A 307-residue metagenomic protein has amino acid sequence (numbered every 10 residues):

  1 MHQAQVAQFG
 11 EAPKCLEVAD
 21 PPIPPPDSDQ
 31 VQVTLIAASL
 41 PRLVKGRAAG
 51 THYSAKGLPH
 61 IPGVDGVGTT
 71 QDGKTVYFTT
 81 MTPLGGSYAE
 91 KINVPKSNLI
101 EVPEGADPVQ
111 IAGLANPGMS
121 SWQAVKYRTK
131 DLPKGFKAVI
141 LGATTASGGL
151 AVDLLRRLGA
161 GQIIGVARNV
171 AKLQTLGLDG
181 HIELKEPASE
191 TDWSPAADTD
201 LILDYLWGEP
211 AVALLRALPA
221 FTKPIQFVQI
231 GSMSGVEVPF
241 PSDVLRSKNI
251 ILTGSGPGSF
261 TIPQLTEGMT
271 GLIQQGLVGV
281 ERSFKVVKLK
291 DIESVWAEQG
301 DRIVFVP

Functional and structural regions predicted by a protein language model:
P22-L40, A49-G86: Glycine-rich beta-strand-centered segment in the early N-terminal region that forms part of a ligand/cofactor-binding
V64-V67, V76-A143: NAD(P)H dinucleotide-binding glycine-rich loop of Rossmann-like/cofactor-binding domains, especially the beta1-alpha1
A112-E186: Mid-domain Rossmann-like dinucleotide-binding core that forms the NAD(H)/NADP(H) cofactor-binding site
A160, E209-V278: Glycine-rich phosphate-binding loop and adjacent beta-alpha segment of Rossmann(oid) nucleotide-cofactor-binding
V166-V170, Y205, G231, G256: N-terminal Rossmann-fold cofactor-binding loop
G180-S189, F284-K290: Short acidic-hydrophobic, aromatic-tinged amphipathic segments that line or gate anion-handling sites
P187-A197: Short amphipathic alpha-helix with an adjacent loop that forms part of the alpha/beta core around
I262-P307: C-terminal hydrophobic helical "lid"/dimerization subdomain of Rossmann-like NAD(P)H-dependent oxidoreductases
